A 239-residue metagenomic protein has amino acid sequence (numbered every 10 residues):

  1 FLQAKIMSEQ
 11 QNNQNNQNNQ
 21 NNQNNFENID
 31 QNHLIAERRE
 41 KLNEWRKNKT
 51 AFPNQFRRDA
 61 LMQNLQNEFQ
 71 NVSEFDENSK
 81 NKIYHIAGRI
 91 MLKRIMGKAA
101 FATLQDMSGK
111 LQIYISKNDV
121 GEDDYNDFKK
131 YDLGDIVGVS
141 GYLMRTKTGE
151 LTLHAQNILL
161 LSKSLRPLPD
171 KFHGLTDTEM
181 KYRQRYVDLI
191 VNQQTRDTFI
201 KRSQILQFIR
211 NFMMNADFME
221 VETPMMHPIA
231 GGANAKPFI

Functional and structural regions predicted by a protein language model:
I6-I239: Class II aminoacyl-tRNA synthetase catalytic cores and aaRS-like
